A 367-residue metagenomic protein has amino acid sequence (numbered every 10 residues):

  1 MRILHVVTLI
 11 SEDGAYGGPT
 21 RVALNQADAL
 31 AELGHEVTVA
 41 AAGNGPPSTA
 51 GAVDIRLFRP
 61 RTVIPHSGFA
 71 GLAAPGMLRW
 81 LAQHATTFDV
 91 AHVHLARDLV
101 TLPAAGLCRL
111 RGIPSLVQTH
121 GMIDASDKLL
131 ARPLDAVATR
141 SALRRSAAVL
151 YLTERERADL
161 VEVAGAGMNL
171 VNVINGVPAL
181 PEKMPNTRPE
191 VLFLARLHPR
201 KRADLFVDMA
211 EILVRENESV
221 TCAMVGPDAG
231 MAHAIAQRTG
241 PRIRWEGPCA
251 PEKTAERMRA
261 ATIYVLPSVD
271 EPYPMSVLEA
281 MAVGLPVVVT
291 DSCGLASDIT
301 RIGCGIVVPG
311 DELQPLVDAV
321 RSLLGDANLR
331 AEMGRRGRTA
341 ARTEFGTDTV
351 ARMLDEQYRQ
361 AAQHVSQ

Functional and structural regions predicted by a protein language model:
L4, L150, K183-E211, A223: Conserved donor-binding/catalytic core segment of Leloir-type glycosyltransferases
H5-D13, A23, D28-L72, N172 (+1 more regions): N-terminal strand-loop element at the rim of the active site of nucleotide-sugar-dependent glycosyltransferases
A41, R56, R132, A138-E182: Donor nucleotide-sugar binding/catalytic pocket of nucleotide-sugar-dependent glycosyltransferases
N44-G45, L194, T221-A234: Glycosyltransferase donor-sugar binding loop
H233-E252: Nucleotide-activated donor-binding/catalytic signature segment of Leloir-type glycosyltransferases, i.e., the conserved
V269: Aromatic "clamp/platform" in nucleotide-sugar-dependent glycosyltransferases that forms part of the donor/acceptor
P286-T290: Short hydrophobic beta-strand element within catalytic cores of glycosyltransferases and related nucleotide-activated
I306-L313, S322-A327: Conserved acidic donor-binding segment of nucleotide-sugar-dependent glycosyltransferases
